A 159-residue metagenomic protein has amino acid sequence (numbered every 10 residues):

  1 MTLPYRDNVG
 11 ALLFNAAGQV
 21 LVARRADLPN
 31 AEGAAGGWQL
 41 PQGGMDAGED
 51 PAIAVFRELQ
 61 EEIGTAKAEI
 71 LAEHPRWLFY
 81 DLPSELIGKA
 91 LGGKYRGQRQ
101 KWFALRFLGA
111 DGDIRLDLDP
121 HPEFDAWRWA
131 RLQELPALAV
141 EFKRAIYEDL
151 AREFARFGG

Functional and structural regions predicted by a protein language model:
M1-L40: N-terminal strand-loop-strand
N8, A26-D27, L108, Q133 (+1 more regions): Small/flexible residues
D27-L28, G36, E85-L86, K143-R144: Short, glycine/charged-enriched secondary-structure capping and boundary segments
G44-E141: Unchanged
L132-G159: Charged phosphate-binding loop/patch that engages nucleotide di/tri-phosphates or the phosphate backbone of nucleic
